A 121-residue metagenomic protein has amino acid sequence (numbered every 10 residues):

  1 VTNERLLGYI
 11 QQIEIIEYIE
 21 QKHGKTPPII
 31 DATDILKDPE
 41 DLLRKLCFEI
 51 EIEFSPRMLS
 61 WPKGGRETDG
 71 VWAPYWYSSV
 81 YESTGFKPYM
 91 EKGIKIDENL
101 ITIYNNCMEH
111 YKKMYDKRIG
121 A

Functional and structural regions predicted by a protein language model:
V1-I52: PAPS-dependent sulfotransferase catalytic domain
F48, E53-A121: PAPS-dependent sulfotransferases, especially Golgi type II membrane carbohydrate sulfotransferases
